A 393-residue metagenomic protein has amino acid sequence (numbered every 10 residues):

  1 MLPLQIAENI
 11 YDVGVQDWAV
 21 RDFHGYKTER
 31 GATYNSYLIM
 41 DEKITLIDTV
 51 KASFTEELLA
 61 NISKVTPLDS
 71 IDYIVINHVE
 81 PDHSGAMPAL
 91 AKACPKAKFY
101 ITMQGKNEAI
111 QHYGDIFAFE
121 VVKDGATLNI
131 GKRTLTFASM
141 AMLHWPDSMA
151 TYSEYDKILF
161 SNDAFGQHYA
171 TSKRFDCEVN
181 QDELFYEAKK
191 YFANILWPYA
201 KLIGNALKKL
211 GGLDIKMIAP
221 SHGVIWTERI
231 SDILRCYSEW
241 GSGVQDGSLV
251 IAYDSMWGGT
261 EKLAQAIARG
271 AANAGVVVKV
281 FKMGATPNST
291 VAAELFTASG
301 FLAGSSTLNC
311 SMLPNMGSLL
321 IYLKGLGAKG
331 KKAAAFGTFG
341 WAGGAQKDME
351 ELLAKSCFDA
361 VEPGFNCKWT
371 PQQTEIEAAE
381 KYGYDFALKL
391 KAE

Functional and structural regions predicted by a protein language model:
P3-K64, A150-S153, K157-S161, T260: Conserved beta-strand hairpin/beta-sheet module of binuclear metal-dependent hydrolase folds, prominently
L4-E8, I101-S148, Y199-N205: Metallo-beta-lactamase
N9, I39, D48, H78-E80 (+5 more regions): Divalent metal-coordination and catalytic microenvironments
L38, A150-K189, L196-M217, T227-Y253: Metal-dependent phosphodiesterase/nuclease catalytic metal-binding core
E42, S53-Y100: Active-site metal-binding motif and surrounding structural segment of the metallo-beta-lactamase
I47-T49, I71-V79, F99-T102, L159-N162 (+1 more regions): Active-site neighborhood of phospho(di)ester-bond hydrolases with catalytic His/Asp-centered motifs
A86, P287-V291: Short acidic active-site motifs
T171-R174, Q181-I218, H222-I225, A266-K279 (+2 more regions): FMN-binding flavodoxin-like domain, especially the glycine-rich phosphate-binding loop
